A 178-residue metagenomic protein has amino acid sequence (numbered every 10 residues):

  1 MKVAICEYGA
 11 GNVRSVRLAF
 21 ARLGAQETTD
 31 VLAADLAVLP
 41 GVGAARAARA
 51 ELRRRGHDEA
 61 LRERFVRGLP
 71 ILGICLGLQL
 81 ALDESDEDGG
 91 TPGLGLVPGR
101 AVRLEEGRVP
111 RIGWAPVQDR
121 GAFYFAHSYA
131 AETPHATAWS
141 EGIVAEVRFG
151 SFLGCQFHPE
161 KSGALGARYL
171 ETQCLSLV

Functional and structural regions predicted by a protein language model:
M1-L69, L76, V102, L165-V178: N-terminal beta1-alpha1 cap of cysteine-dependent amidohydrolase-like domains
E7, F123-H127, L153-H158: Active-site-proximal beta-strand elements of phosphoester/diester hydrolases
C75, Q79-A81: Glycine-rich nucleophile elbow surrounding the catalytic serine of serine-hydrolase chemistry
L82-V144: Pocket-forming structural segment of enzyme catalytic cores
P134-H135, E141-V178: A glycine-centered loop/beta-turn motif at secondary-structure junctions
